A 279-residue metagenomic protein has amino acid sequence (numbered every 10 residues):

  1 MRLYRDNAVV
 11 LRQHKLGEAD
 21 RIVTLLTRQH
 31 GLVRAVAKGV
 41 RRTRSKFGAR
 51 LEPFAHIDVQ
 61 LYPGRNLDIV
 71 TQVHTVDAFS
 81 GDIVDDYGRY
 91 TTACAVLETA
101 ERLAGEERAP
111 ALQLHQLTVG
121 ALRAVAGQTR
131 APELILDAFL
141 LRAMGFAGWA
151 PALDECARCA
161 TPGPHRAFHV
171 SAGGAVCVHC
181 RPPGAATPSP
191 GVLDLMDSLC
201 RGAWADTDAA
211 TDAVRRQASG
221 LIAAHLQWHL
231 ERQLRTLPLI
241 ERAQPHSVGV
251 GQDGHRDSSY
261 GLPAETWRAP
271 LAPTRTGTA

Functional and structural regions predicted by a protein language model:
M1-A279: Non-catalytic alpha-helical scaffolds and adjoining flexible linkers that form interface surfaces for assembly
